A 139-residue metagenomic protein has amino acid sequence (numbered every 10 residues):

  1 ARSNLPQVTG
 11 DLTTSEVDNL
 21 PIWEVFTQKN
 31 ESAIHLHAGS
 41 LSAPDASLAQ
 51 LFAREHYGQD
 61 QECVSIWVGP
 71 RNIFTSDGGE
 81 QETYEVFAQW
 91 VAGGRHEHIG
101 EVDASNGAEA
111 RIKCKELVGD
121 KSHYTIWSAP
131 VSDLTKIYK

Functional and structural regions predicted by a protein language model:
A1-L12, Q50, R54-T83, R95-H98 (+1 more regions): Short, mixed-charge low-complexity intrinsically disordered segments
T14-H37, E80-E97: Short aromatic-glycine-(Arg/Gly/Cys) micro-motifs in beta-strand/loop hairpins
Q28, P44, R71, Q89 (+2 more regions): Structured beta-strand/turn binding interfaces of compact recognition modules in eukaryotic regulators
H35-P44, H96-S105: A short, exposed loop/beta-hairpin motif centered on an aromatic-Gly-Thr core
S105, R111-K115: Helix-rich interaction surfaces within compact, conserved domain-sized segments that mediate assembly or partner
